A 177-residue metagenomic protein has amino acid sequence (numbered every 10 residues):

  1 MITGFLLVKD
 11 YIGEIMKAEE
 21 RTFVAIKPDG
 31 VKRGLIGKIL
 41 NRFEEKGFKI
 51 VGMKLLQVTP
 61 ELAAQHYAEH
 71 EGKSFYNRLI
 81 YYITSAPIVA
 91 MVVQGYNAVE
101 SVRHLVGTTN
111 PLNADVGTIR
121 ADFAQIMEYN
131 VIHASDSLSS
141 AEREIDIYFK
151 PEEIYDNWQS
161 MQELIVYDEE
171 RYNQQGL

Functional and structural regions predicted by a protein language model:
I2-L177: Non-catalytic terminal and connector segments of soluble metabolic enzymes
